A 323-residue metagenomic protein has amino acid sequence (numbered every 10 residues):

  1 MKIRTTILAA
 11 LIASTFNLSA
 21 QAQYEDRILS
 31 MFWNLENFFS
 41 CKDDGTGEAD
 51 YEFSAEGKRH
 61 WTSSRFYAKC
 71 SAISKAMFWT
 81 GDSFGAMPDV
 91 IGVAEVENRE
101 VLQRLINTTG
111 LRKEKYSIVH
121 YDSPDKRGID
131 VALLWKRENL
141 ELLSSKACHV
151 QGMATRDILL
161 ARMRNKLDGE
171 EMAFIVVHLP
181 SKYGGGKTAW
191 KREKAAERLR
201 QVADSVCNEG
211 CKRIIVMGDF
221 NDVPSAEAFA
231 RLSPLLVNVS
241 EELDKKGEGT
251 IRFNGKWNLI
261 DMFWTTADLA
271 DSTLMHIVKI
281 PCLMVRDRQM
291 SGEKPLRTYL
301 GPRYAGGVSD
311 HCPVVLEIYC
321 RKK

Functional and structural regions predicted by a protein language model:
M1-E25: Bacterial Sec-dependent N-terminal signal peptides
A20-T109, V119-S123, E197, R286-L300 (+2 more regions): N-terminal, active-site-proximal structural segment of metallo-dependent hydrolase catalytic domains
A22, Q201-I214, D222-K323: Metal-dependent phosphoester-hydrolase catalytic domains
L29-F32, D89-A94, S117-H120, A132-W135 (+8 more regions): Structural recognition of the beta-strand scaffold that forms the well-ordered cores of secreted hydrolase catalytic
C41-G45, Q103-N107, D130, S144-A147 (+4 more regions): Short, solvent-exposed loop/turn and secondary-structure capping segments
V90, V96-A173, V177-L179: Structured beta-strand-rich core segments of catalytic domains in phosphoester-bond hydrolases
N98-E100, K126-G128, K182-G184, N221-E227 (+1 more regions): Active-site environment of divalent metal-dependent phosphoester hydrolases
H120, L159-D244: Extracytoplasmic, non-cytosolic globular domains
